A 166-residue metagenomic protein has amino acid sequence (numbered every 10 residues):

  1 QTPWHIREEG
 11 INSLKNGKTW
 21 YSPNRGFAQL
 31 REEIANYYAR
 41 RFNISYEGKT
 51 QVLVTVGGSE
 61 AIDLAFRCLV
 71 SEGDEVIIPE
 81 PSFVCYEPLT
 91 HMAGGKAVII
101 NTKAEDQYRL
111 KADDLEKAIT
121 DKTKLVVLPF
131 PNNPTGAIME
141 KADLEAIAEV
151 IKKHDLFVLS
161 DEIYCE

Functional and structural regions predicted by a protein language model:
Q1-G57, L64: N-terminal small-domain helix-loop-helix segment of the aminotransferase-like
Y46-V52, E72-E75, K122: Short acidic capping loops at alpha-helix termini that bridge into adjacent secondary structure
G58-S59, F83, F130-P134: Short glycine-rich anion-binding loops that position phosphate/pyrophosphate groups of nucleotides and phosphorylated
F66-T90: Conserved PLP-anchoring active-site segment centered on the Schiff-base-forming lysine
M92-V98: A short helix-loop-beta submotif of the ANL/AMP-binding
V98, T102-E166: Active-site phosphate-binding strand-loop segment of PLP-dependent enzymes
